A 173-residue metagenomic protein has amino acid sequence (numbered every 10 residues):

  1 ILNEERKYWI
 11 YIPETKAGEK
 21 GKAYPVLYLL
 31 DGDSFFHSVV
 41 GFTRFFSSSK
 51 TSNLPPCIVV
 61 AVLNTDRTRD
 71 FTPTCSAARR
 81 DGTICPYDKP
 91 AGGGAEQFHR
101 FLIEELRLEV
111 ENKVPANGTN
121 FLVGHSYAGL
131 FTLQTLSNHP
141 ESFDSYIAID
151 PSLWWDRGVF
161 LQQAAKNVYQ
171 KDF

Functional and structural regions predicted by a protein language model:
I1-F173: Non-catalytic cap/lid and distal C-terminal segments of serine-dependent acyl enzymes
